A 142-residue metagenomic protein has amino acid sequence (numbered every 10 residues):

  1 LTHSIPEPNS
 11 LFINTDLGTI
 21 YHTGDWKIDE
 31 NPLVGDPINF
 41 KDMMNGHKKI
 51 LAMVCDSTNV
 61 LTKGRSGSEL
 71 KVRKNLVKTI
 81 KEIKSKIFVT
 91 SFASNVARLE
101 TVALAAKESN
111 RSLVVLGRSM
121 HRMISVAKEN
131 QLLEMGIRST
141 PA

Functional and structural regions predicted by a protein language model:
L1-A142: His/Asp/Glu-rich metal-coordinating catalytic cores of metallo-dependent phosphodiesterases/hydrolases acting on
